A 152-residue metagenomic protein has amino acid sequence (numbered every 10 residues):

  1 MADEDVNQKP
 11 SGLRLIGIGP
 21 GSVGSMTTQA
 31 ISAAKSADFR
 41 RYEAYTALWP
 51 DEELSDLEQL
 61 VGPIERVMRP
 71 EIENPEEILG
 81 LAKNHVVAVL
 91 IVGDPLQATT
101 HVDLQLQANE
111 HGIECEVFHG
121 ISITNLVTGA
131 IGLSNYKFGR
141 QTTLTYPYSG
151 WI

Functional and structural regions predicted by a protein language model:
M1-E114, F118: Class I S-adenosyl-L-methionine
V87-I91, L133-Y148: A polyampholytic, Gly/Pro-enriched intrinsically disordered region
H101-V102, T128-I131: Short acidic, glycine/serine/threonine-rich loops at helix termini
L106-T128, K137-T145: Short, acidic/small-residue loops that bind anionic groups at enzyme active sites
G150-I152: Conserved anion/nucleotide-ligand pocket segment
